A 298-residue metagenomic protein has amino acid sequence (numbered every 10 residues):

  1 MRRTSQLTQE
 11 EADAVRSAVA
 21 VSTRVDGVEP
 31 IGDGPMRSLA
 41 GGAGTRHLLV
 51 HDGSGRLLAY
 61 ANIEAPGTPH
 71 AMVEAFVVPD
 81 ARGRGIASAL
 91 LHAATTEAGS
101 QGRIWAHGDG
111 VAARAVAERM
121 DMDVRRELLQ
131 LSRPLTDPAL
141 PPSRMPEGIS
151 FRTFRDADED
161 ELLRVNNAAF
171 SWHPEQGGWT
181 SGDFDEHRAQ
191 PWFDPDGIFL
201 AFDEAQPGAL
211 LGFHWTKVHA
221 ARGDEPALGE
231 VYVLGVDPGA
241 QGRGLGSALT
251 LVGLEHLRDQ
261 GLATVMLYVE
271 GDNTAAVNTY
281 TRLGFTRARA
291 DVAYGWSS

Functional and structural regions predicted by a protein language model:
M1-R37, H51, S143-G177: Short amphipathic alpha-helix that is part of the acyltransferase structural core
L7-Q9, V19-A98, R103, L211-A227: Conserved donor-binding loop and adjoining core beta-sheet/short helix segment in diverse acyl/aminoacyl transferases
H51-G53, R133, F202-E204: Active-site beta-strand termini and strand-to-loop segments that position acidic
A65-M72, P79-G148, Y294: Acyl-donor-binding surface of acyltransferase catalytic domains
V73-A75, G102-A106, V231, V265-V269: Conserved hydrophobic beta-strand within the GNAT/NAT acetyltransferase core sheet that lines the active-site cleft
G83-E97, V233-P238, G242-D259, V277-R282: Conserved acetyl-CoA-binding loop-helix of GNAT-fold acetyltransferases
M120-A139, L251-S298: Active-site/acyl-donor-binding loops of N-acyltransferases
F170-H219: Phosphate-binding active sites in nucleotide-utilizing proteins
